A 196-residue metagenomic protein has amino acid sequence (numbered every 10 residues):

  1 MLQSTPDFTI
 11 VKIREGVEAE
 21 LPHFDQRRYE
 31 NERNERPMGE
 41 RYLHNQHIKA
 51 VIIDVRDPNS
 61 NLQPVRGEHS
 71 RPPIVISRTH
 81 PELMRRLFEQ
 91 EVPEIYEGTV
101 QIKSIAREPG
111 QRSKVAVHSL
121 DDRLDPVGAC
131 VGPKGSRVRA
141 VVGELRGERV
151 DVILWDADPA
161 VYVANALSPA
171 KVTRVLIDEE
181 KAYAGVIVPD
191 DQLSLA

Functional and structural regions predicted by a protein language model:
M1-A196: RNA-contacting regions in translation and RNA-metabolism proteins, encompassing KH/S1 modules where present
